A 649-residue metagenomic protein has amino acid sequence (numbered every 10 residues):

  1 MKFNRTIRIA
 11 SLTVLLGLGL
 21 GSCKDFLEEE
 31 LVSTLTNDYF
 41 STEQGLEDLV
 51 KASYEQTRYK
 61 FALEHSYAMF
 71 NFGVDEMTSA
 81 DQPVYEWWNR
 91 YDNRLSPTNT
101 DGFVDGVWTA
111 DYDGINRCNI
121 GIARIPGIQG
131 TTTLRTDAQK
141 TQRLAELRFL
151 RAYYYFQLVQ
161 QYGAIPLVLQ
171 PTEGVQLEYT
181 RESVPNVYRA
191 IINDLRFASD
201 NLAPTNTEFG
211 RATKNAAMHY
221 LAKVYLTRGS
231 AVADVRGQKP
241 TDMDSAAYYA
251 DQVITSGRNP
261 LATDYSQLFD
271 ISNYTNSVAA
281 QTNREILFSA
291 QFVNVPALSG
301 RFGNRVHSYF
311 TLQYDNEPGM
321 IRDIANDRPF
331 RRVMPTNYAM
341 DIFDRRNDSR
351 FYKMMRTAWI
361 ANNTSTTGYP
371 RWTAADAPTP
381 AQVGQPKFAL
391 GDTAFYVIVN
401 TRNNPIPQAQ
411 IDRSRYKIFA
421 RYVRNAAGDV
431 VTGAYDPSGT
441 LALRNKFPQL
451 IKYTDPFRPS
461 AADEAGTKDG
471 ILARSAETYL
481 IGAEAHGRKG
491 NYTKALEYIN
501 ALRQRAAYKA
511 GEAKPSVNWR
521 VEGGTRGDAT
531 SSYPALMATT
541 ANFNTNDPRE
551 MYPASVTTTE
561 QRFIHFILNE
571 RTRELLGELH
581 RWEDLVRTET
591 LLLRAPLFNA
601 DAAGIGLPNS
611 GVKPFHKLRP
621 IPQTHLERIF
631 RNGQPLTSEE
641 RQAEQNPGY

Functional and structural regions predicted by a protein language model:
C23-N71, S610, H625, I629-Y649: Membrane-proximal, proline-rich intrinsically disordered regions
N37, E64-Q82, A203-A216, S230-V333 (+6 more regions): Short, surface-exposed recognition loops and adjoining beta-strand edges that mediate ligand/DNA contacts, enriched
E43, E47-K51, E55-H65, Q82-Y162 (+4 more regions): Conserved, well-structured interaction surfaces
G102-D105, T263-R474, T590-Y649: Elongated scaffold/linker segments in the mid-to-C-terminal portions of large proteins
Q157-P166, N206, T227-R236, G490: Short coil/turn linking the two alpha-helices of tandem helical-hairpin repeats
